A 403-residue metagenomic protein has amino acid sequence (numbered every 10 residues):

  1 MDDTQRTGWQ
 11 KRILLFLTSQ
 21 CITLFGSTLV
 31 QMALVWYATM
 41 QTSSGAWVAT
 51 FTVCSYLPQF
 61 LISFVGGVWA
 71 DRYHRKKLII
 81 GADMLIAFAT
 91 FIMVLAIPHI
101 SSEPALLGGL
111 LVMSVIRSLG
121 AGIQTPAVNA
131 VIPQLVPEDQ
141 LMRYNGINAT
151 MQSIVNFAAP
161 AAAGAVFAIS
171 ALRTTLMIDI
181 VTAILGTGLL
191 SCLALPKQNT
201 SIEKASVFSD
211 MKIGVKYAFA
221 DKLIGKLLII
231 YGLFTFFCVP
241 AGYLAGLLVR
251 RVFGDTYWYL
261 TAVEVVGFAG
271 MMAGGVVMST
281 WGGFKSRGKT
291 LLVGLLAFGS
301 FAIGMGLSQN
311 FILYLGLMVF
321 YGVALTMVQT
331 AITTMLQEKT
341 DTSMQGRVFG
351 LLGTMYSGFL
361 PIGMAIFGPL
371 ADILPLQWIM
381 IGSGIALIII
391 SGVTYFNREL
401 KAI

Functional and structural regions predicted by a protein language model:
D2-P58, K216, A220-G267: Helix-loop boundary and gating motifs at the non-cytosolic
L14-Q31, T52-A70, H74-A87, G109-F167 (+5 more regions): Substrate-agnostic recognition of the 12-TM MFS/MFS-like secondary transporter fold
W36-Q41, V94-S101, A158-I178, R251-V252 (+1 more regions): Transmembrane alpha-helix termini and helix-breaking/packing motifs in multi-pass membrane transporters
T39, I92-S101, R117, L190 (+3 more regions): MFS-fold secondary transporters
L78, K212, F219, C238-V239 (+1 more regions): C-terminal transmembrane bundle of multi-pass solute transporters/carriers
M84-E103, L296-Q309: C-terminal ends and interior cores of transmembrane alpha-helices in multi-pass membrane transporters/permeases
I100, A130, Q134, L176-A205 (+1 more regions): Helix-loop junctions on the cytosolic side of multi-pass membrane transporters, especially the intracellular loop
